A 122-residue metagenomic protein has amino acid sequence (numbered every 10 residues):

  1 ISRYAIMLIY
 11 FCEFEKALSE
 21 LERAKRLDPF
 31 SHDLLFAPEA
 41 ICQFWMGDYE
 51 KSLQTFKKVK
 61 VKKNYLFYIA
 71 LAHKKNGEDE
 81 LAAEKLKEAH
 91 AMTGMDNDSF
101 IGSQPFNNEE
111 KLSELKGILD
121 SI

Functional and structural regions predicted by a protein language model:
I1-I122: Alpha-helical protein-protein interaction modules
